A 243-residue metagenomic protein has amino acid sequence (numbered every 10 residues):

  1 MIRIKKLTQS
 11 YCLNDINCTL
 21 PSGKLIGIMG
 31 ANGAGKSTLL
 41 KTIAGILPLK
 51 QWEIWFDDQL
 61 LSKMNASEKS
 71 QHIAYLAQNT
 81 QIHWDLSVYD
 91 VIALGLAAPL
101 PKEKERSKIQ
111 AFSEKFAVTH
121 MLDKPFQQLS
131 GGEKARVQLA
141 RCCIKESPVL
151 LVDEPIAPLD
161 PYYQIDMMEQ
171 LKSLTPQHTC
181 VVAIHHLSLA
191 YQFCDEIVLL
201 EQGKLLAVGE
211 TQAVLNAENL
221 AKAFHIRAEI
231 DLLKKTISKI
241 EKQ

Functional and structural regions predicted by a protein language model:
M29-A31: The feature captures the beta-strand-to-loop junction immediately N-terminal to the Walker
A44: Helix-to-loop junction immediately C-terminal to a conserved catalytic motif
W52-L60, E68-K69: Conserved ABC transporter NBD signature motif
R106-M121: Conserved ABC ATPase "signature" region
P125-L129, E133: Conserved ABC ATPase signature
L150-E154: Catalytic Walker B motif of ABC-type/P-loop ATPase nucleotide-binding domains
